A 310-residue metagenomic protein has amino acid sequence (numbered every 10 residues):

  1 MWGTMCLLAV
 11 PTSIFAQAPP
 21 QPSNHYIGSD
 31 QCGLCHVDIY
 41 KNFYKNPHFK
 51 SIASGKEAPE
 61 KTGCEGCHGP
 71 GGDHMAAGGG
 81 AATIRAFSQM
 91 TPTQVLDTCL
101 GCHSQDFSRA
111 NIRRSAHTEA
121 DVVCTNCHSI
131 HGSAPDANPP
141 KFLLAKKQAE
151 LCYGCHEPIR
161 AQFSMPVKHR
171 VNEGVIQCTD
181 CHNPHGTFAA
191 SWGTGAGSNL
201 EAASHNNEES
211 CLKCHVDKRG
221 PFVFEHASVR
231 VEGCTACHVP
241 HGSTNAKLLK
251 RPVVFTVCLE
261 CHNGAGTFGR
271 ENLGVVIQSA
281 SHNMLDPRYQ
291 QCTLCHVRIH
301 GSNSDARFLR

Functional and structural regions predicted by a protein language model:
M1-S13: Bacterial N-terminal signal peptides
S13-R310: Short sequence/structural segments immediately N-terminal
